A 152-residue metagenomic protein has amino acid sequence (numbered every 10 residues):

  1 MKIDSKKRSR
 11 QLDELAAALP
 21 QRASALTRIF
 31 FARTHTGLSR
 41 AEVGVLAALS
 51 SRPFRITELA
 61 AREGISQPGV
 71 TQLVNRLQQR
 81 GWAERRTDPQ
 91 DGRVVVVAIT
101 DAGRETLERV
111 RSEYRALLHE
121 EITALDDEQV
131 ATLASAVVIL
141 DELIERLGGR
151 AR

Functional and structural regions predicted by a protein language model:
M1-R40: N-terminal leader segment of winged-helix/HTH proteins
A23, T27, P53, D141-I144: A structural signal for well-ordered alpha-helices, especially hydrophobic packing surfaces of coiled-coils
I29-G69, R80, V96, R152: N-terminal helix-turn-helix DNA-binding core of bacterial DNA-binding proteins
A47-S51, R111, V138: Short, locally clustered residues in the helix-turn-helix/winged-helix DNA-binding domain
Q72: DNA-binding alpha-helical recognition surfaces that contact promoter or target DNA
N75-S135: Charged, amphipathic alpha-helical coiled-coil/dimerization segments
A131-R152: Exposed, interaction-prone assembly regions rather than primary DNA-binding/catalytic cores
